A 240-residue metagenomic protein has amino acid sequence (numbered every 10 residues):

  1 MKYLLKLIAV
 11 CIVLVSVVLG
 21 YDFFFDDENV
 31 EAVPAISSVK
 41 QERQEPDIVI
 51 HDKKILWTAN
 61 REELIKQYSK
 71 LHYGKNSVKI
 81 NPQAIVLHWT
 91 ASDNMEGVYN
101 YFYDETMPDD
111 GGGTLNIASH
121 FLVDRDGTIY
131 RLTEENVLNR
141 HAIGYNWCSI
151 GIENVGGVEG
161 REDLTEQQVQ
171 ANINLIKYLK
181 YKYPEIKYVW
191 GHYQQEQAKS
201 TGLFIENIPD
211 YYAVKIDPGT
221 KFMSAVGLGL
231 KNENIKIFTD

Functional and structural regions predicted by a protein language model:
K2-A142: N-terminal catalytic cores of peptidoglycan-degrading enzymes
K6, Y21-R61, V158-D240: Basic/polar, cationic surfaces and motifs that engage anionic cell-wall and phosphate/carboxylate ligands
H72-G74, A118-S119, G156-E166: Second-shell loop/turn segments in exported
W89-T90, I152-G156: Short loop/turn segments at strand-loop or loop-helix junctions that form parts of catalytic or ligand-binding pockets
D109-D110, Y145, K199, L203: Short amphipathic alpha-helical patches
F121, I152, N172: Hydrophobic/aromatic pocket-lining and membrane-interface residues
I143-I152: Short coil-to-beta-strand
